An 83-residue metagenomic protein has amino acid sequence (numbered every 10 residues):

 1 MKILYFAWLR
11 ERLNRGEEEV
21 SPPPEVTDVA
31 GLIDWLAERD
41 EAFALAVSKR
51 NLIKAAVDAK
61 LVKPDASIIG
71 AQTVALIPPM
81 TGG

Functional and structural regions predicted by a protein language model:
M1-G82: Ubiquitin-like/PB1-type beta-grasp interaction modules and other compact soluble beta-rich domains
